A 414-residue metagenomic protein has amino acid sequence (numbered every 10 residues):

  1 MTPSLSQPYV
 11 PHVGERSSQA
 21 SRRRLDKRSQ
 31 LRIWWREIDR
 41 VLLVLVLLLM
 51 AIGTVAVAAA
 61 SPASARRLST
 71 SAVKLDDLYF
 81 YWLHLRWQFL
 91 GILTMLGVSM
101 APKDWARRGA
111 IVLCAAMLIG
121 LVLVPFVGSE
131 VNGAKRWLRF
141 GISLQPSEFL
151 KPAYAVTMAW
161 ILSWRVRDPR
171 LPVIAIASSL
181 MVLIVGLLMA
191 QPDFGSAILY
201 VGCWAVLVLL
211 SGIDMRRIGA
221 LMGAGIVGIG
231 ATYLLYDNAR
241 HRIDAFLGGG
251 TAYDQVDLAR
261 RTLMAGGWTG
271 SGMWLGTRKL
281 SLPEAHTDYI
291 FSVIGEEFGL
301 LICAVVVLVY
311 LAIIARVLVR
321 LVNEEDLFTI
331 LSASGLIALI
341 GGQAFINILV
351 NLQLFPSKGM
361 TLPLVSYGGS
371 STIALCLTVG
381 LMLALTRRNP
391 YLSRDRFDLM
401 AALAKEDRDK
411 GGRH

Functional and structural regions predicted by a protein language model:
T2-L49, V55-Q191, I348-P363, Y367-L377 (+1 more regions): Membrane-helix boundary/helix-loop-helix interface segments in multi-pass membrane proteins
L85-G91, E296-V317, T378: Hydrophobic alpha-helical transmembrane segments
L93, A101, T157, G230 (+4 more regions): Transmembrane alpha-helix boundary/anchor motif
L93, I111-L118, R170-L234, F246: Hydrophobic alpha-helical segments of polytopic membrane proteins
V131, K135-W137, G219-V306, E324-S332: Hydrophobic, glycine- and aromatic-enriched re-entrant/interface helices and adjoining loop segments
E148, V173-A177, Y200, L221 (+5 more regions): Alpha-helical transmembrane segments of multi-pass membrane proteins, especially transporters and channels
L162, I198-R217, R278-I302, G359-I373: Interfacial segments of multi-pass membrane proteins
L321-G359, V365: Loop-to-helix entry and N-terminal half of a specific, functionally important transmembrane alpha helix in multi-pass
